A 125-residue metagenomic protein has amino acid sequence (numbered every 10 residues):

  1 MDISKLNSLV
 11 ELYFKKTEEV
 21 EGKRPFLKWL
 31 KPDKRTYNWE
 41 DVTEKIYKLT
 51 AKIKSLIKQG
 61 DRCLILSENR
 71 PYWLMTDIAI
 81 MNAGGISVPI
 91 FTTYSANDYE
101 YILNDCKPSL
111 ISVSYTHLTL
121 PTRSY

Functional and structural regions predicted by a protein language model:
S4-F26: A short N-terminal helical cap/helix-turn-helix that marks the beginning of AMP-binding/adenylate-forming
F26-R70, L74, I78, S95-E100 (+1 more regions): Conserved AMP-binding/adenylate-forming core of the ANL superfamily
S67, V113-Y115: Structural motif
G84: Structured binding elements
I90-T92: Short beta->alpha connector loops at strand-helix junctions that form conserved, small/polar/Pro-enriched
T116-T122: Conserved small/polar residues in nucleotide/adenosyl-binding loops
